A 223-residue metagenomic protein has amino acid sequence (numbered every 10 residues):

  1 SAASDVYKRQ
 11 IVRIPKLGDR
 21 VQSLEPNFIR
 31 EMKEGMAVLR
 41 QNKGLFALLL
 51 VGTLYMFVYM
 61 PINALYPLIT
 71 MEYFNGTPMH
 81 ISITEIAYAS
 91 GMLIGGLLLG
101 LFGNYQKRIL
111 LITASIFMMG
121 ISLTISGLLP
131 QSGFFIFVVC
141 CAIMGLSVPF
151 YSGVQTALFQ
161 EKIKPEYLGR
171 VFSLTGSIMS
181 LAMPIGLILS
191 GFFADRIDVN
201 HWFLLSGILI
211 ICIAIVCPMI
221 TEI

Functional and structural regions predicted by a protein language model:
A2-Y7: Short, small-residue-biased leader/transition segments that mark boundaries at the very start of proteins
I11-R13, I62, Y66: Transmembrane helices with small-residue packing motifs
I14-L50: Juxtamembrane intracellular "pre-TM" segments in multi-pass secondary transporters
K33, R40, Y66-I223: C-terminal transmembrane bundle of multi-pass solute transporters/carriers
A47-M56, T175-M179: Alpha-helical segments in transporter systems
G52-N63, M183: Conserved extracellular-gate-facing transmembrane-helix segments in secondary transporters
